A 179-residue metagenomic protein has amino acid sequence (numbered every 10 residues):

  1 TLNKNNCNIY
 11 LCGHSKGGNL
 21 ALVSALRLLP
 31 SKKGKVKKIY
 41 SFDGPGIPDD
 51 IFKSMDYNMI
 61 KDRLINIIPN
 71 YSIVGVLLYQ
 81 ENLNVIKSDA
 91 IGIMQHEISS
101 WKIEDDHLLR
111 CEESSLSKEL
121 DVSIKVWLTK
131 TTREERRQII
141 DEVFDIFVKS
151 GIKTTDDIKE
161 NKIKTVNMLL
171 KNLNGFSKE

Functional and structural regions predicted by a protein language model:
T1-I9, L29-E179: Alpha/beta hydrolase fold serine-hydrolase catalytic domain that processes acyl esters and thioesters
G13-G17, A21: Gly/Ala-rich beta-loop-alpha elbow adjacent to hydrolase catalytic centers
A21-P30: Short glycine-enriched nucleophile-adjacent loop and the immediately C-terminal alpha-helix near the catalytic center
